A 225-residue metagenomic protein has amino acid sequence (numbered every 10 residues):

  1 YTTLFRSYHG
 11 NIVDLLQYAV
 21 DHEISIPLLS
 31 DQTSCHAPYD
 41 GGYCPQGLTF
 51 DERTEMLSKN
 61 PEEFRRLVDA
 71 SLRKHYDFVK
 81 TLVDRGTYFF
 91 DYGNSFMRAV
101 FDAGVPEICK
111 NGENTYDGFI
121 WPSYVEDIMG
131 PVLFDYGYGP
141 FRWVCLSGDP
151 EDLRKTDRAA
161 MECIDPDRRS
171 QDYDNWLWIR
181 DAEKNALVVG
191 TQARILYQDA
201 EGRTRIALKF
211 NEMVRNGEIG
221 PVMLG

Functional and structural regions predicted by a protein language model:
T3-L4: Short, small-residue-biased leader/transition segments that mark boundaries at the very start of proteins
S7-V20, I24: Extended catalytic-interface subdomain
Y8-I12, L28-G225: Ligand/cofactor-recognition surfaces for anionic moieties
